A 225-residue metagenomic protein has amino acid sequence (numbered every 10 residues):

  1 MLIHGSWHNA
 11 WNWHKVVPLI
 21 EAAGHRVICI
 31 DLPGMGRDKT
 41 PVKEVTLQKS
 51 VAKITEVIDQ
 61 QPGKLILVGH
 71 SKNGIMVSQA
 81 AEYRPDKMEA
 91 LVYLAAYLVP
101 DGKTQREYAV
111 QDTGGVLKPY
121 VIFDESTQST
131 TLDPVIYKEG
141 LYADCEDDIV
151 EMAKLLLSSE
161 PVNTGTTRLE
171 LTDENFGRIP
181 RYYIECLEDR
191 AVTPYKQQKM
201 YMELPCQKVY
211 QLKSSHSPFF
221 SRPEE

Functional and structural regions predicted by a protein language model:
M1-R37, L65: Conserved HGGG/HGGXW glycine-rich cap/lid loop of the alpha/beta-hydrolase fold
R26, G34-V68, E82-Y83, R106-V110: Active-site loop/oxyanion-hole signature of alpha/beta-hydrolase fold enzymes
L67-V68, L91, Y183: Conserved alpha/beta-hydrolase fold motif
V68-N73, V77: Gly/Ala-rich beta-loop-alpha elbow adjacent to hydrolase catalytic centers
E82, D86-M88, V92-T130, P134 (+1 more regions): Flexible "cap/lid" loop of the alpha/beta hydrolase fold
M152-N175: Active-site nucleophile elbow and catalytic-triad environment of alpha/beta-hydrolase enzymes
G177, Y183-E185: Short beta-strand/loop motif that positions the catalytic acidic residue of the alpha/beta-hydrolase fold
L187-K213, F220: Conserved loop-alpha-helix segment in the C-terminal half of the alpha/beta-hydrolase fold that carries the catalytic
